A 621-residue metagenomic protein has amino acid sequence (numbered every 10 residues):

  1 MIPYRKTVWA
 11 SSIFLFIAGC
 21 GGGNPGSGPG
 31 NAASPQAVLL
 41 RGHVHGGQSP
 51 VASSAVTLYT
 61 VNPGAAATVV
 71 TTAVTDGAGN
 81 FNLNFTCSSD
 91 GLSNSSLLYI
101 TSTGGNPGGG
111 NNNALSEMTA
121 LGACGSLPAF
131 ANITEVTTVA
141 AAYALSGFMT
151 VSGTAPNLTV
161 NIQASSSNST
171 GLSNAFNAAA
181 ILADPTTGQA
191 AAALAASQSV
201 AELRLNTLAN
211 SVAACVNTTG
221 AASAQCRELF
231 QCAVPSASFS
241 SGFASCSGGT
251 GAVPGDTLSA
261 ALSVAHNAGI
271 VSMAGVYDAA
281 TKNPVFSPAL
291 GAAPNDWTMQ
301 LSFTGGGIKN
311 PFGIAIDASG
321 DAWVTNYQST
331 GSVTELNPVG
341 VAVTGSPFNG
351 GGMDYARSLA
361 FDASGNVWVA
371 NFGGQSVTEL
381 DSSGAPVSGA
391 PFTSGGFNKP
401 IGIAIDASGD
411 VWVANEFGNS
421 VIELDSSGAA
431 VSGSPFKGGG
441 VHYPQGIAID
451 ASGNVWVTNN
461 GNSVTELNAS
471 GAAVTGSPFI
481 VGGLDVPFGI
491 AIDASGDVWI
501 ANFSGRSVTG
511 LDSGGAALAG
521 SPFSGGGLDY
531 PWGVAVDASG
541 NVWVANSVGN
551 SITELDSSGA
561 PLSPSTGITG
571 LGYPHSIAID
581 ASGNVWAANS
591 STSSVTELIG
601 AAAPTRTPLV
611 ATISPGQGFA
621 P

Functional and structural regions predicted by a protein language model:
M1-W9: Bacterial N-terminal signal peptides that target proteins for export
T7, G64-A66, G340, G428: Compositionally biased, intrinsically disordered low-complexity regions
T7-V8, S146, A448: Intrinsic structural disorder/low-complexity segments
S11-F14: Hydrophobic helical h-region of N-terminal Sec-dependent signal peptides in bacterial secretory/periplasmic proteins
F16-G19: C-terminal motif of bacterial Sec signal peptides marking the signal peptidase cleavage site
G23-Q300: Feature for extracytoplasmic/surface-facing segments of secreted or surface-associated proteins, emphasizing
A280-P621: Flexible "stalk/tail and boundary" regions
